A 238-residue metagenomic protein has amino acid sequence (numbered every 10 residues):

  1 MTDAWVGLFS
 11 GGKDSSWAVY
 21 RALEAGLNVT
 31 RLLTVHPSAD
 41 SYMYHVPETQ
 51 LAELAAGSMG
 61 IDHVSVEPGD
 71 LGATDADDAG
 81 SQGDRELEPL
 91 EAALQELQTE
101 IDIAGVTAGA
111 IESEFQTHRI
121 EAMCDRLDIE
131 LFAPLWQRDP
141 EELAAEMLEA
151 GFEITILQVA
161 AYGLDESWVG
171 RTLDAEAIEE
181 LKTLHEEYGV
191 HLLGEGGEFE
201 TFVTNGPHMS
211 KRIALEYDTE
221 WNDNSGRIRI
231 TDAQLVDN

Functional and structural regions predicted by a protein language model:
M1-I156, E187: ATP-dependent adenylation/nucleotidyltransferase module used to activate substrates
T2-A4, D40, L51-A55, M59-V64 (+5 more regions): ATP/NTP-dependent adenylation/nucleotidyl-transfer catalytic domains that generate, transfer, or process NMP-activated
